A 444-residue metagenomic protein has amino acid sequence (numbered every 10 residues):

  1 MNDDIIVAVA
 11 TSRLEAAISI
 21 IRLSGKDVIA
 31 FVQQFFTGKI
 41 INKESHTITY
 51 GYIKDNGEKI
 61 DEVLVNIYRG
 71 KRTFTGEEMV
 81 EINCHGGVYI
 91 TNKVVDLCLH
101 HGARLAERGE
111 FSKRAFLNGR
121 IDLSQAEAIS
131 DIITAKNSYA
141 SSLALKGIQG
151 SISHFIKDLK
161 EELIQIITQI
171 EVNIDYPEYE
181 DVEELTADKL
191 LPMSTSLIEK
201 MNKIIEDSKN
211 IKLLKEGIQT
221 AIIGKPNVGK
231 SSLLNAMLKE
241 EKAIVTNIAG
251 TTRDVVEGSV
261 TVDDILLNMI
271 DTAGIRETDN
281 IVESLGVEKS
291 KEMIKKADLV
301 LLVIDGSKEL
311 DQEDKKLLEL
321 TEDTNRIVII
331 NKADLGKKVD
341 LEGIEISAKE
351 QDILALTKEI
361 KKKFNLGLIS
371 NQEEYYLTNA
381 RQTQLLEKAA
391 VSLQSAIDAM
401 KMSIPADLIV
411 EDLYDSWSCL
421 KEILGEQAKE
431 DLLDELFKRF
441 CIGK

Functional and structural regions predicted by a protein language model:
M1-S142, K146, G150: A glycine-rich (often HGG/GG-containing) alpha/beta subdomain
N2-V9, R13, G51, S141-T261 (+2 more regions): C-terminal-of-GTPase-core extension/linker across diverse P-loop GTPases
S24-G25, G87, A249, G306-S307 (+1 more regions): Short beta->alpha junction loops/turns
Y50-R69, G250-T278, K296-L299: Switch I (G2) and immediately adjacent beta-strands of P-loop GTPase domains
L238, A273-G274, D298, D305 (+1 more regions): Short glycine-/small-residue-rich Rossmann-like dinucleotide-binding loops
A249, I275, E283-V287: Short alpha-helix of the ABC ATPase nucleotide-binding domain corresponding to the H-loop/switch region
M269, V303, I329: Generic enzyme active-site microenvironment
E283-S307: Inter-motif core of Ras-like GTPase G domains
